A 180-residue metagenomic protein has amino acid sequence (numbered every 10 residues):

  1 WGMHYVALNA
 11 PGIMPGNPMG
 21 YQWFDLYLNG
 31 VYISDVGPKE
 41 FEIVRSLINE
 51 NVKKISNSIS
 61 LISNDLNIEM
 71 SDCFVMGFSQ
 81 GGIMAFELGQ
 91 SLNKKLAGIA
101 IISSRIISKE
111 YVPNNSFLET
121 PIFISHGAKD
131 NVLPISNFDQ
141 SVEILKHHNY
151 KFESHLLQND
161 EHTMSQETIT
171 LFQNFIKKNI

Functional and structural regions predicted by a protein language model:
W1-I68: Serine-hydrolase catalytic machinery in alpha/beta-hydrolase-like enzymes
M70, F117-I122, H148-K151: Short, proline-enriched alpha-helix->beta-strand connector loops that line the catalytic pocket of alpha/beta-hydrolase
V75-G77, I102, S125: Short beta-strand immediately N-terminal to the catalytic nucleophile in serine-hydrolase-like folds
M76-G81, A85: Gly/Ala-rich beta-loop-alpha elbow adjacent to hydrolase catalytic centers
E87-S91: Active-site signature of alpha/beta-hydrolase-fold catalytic machinery across serine- and Asp/Cys-nucleophile hydrolases
K94-I106: A conserved short beta-strand
F123-H126, D130: Short beta-strand/loop motif that positions the catalytic acidic residue of the alpha/beta-hydrolase fold
S136-I180: C-terminal catalytic histidine-bearing segment of alpha/beta-hydrolase fold enzymes
